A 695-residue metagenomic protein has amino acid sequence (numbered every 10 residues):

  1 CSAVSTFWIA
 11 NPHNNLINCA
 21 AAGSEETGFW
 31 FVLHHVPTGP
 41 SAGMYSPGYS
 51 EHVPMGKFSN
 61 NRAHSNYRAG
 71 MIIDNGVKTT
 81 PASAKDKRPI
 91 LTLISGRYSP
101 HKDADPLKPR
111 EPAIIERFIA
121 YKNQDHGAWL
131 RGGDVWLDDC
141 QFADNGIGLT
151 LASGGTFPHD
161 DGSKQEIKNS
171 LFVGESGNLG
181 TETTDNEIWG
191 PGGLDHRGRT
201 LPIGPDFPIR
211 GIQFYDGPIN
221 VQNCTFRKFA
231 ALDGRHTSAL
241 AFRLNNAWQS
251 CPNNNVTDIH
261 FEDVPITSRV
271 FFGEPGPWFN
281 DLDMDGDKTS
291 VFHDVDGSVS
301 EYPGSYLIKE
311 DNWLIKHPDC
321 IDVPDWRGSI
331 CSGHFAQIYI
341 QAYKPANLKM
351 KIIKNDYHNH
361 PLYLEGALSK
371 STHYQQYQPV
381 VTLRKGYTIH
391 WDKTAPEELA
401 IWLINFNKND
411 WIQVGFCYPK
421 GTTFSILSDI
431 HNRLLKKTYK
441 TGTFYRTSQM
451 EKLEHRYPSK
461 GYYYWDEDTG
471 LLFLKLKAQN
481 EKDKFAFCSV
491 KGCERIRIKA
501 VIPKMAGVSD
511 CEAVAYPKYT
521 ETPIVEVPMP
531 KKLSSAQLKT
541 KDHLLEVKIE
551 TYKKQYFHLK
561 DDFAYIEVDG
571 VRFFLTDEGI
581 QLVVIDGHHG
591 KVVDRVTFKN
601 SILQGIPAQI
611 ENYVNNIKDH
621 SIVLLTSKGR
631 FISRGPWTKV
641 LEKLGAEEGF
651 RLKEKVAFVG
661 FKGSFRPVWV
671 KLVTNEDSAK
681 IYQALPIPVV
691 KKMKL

Functional and structural regions predicted by a protein language model:
C1-L383, T388-K393, N432-G470, K491-V525: Extracellular beta-rich repeat passengers
E398, T423-S425, L434-K436, K591-D594: Surface-exposed loop/edge segments in extracytoplasmic proteins
E398-S428: Surface-exposed beta-strand/loop patches in extracellular or lumenal glycoproteins
D468-L472, S621-I622: Noncatalytic modules at the cell exterior or secretory-pathway interfaces, chiefly beta-strand-rich lectin/adhesion
A478-K482: Surface-exposed, short loops/turns at beta-strand junctions within beta-sandwich domains
V514-A515, E521-L695: Short acidic-hydrophobic catalytic motif
